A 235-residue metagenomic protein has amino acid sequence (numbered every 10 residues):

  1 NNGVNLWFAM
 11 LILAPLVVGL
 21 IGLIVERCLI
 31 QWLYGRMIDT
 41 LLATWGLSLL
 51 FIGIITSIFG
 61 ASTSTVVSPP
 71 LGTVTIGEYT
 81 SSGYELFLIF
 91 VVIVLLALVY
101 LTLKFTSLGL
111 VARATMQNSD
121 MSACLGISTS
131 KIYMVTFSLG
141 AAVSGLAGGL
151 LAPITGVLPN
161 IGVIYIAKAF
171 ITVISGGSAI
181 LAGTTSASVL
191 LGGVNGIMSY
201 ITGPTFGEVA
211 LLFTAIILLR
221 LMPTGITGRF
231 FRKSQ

Functional and structural regions predicted by a protein language model:
N2-A9, L33-I38, V74-L88, I197-V209: Interfacial loop-to-helix junctions that mark the boundaries of transmembrane helices in multi-pass membrane
V4-L47, I54, S186-L191, M222-P223: Alpha-helical transmembrane segments within multi-pass membrane transporters and channels
L6-L16, M134-S144, G148-A215: Transmembrane alpha-helical segments in multi-pass inner-membrane proteins
G19-L20, T44-S62, E85-L86, A97-T102 (+1 more regions): Mid-bilayer segments of alpha-helical transmembrane spans in multi-pass integral membrane proteins that mediate
L33-T56, G162-I174, G203-M222: Pore- or pathway-lining transmembrane helices of multi-pass membrane proteins that form conduits for solutes/ions
D39, I58, Q117-C124, S128-K131 (+1 more regions): Cytosolic-side transmembrane-helix boundaries in multi-pass membrane proteins
L41-W45, L49-G77, Y200-G207, T227-Q235: Extracellular/periplasmic helix-loop junction at the C-terminal end of a transmembrane helix in multi-pass membrane
T80-L158, L181-S186: Helix-loop-helix "hairpin" substructures at the membrane interface of multi-pass membrane proteins
